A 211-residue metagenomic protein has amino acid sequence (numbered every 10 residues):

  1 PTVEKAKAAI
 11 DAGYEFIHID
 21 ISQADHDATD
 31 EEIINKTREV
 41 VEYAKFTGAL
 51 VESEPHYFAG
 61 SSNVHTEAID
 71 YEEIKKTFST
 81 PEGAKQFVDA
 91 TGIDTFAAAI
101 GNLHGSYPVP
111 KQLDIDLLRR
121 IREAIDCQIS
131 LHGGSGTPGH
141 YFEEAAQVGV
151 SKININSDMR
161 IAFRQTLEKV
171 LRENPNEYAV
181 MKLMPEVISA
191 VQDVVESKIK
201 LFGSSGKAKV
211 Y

Functional and structural regions predicted by a protein language model:
T2-I125, G139, E143-V150, I155 (+3 more regions): Alpha/beta enzyme core
V51-E52, S130-H132: Structural detector of well-ordered beta-strand residues that form the stable sheet scaffold of enzyme domains
T77, S135, I153, S157 (+2 more regions): Hydrophobic alpha-helical scaffolding
I100, H132-S135: Short catalytic/ligand-gating loop segments at beta-alpha or beta-beta junctions within enzyme catalytic domains
P110-Q112, L117, A124-C127, N176 (+1 more regions): Active-site-adjacent C-terminal substructures of enzyme catalytic domains
E168-Y211: Extended, intrinsically disordered, low-complexity segments
